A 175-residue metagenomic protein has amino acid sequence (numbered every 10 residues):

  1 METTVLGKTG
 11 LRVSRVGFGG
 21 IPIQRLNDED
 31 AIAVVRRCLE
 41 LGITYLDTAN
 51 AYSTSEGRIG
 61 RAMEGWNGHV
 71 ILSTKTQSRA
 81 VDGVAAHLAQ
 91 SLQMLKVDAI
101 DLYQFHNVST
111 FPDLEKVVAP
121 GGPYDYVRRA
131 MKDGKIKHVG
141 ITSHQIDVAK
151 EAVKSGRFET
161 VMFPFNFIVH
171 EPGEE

Functional and structural regions predicted by a protein language model:
M1-V70: N-terminal binding-site loop/beta-alpha segment at the start of enzyme catalytic domains that lines or forms
T3, V108-E175: Beta/alpha (TIM)-barrel catalytic core signal, keyed to glycine-rich beta->alpha loops juxtaposed to Asp/Glu that bind
V5, V13-G17, T44-Y45, H69-S73 (+3 more regions): Structural preference for beta-strand elements that scaffold enzyme active sites
G19-E29, S73-G83, L114-K116: Active-site mouth loops of central-metabolism enzymes
I21, A49-A51, K75-R79, F105-V108 (+2 more regions): Active-site beta-loop-alpha junctions enriched in small/polar residues
R25-L39, V81-K96, S143-V153: Short, acidic/polar
E56-K75, P123-G134: Alpha-helix-loop-beta-strand connector modules within alpha/beta enzyme cores
L92-L114: Active-site groove signature of glycoside hydrolases
